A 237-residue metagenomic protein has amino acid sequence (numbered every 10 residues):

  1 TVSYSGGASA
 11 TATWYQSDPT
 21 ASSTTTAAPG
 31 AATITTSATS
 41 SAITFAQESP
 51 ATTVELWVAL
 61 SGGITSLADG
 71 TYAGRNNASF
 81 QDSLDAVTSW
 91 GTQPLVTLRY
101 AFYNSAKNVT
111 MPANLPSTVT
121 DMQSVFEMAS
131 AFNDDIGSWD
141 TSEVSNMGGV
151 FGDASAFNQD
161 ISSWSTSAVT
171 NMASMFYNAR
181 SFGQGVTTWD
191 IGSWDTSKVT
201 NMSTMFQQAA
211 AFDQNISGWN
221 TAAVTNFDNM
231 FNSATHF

Functional and structural regions predicted by a protein language model:
T1-F237: Negatively charged
